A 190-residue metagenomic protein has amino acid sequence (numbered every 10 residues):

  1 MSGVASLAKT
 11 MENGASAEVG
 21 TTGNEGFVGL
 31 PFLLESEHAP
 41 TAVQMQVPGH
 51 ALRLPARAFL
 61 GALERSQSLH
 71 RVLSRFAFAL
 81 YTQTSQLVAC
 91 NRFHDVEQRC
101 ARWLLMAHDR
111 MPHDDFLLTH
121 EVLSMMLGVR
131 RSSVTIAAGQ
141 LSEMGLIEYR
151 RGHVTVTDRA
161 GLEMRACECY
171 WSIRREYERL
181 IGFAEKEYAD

Functional and structural regions predicted by a protein language model:
M1-N13, G23-E25, V43, C100: Glycine- and acidic-residue-biased ligand/ion/polar-headgroup-sensing regions
S2, R57-A58, E121, A160: Alpha-helix/helix-capping structural signal
V4, P48-A51, H153: Structural motif
E12, V47-P48, R150: Short acidic-glycine loop/turn motifs at beta-strand connectors
E18-F78, Q86: Cyclic-nucleotide recognition modules
Q46-P48, L63-R130: Polybasic "coupling" helices that flank or enter modular domains
A58-F59, Y81, L146-I147: Alpha-helical bundle regulatory/interaction domains
M106-D190: Phosphate-/nucleic-acid-contacting segments
